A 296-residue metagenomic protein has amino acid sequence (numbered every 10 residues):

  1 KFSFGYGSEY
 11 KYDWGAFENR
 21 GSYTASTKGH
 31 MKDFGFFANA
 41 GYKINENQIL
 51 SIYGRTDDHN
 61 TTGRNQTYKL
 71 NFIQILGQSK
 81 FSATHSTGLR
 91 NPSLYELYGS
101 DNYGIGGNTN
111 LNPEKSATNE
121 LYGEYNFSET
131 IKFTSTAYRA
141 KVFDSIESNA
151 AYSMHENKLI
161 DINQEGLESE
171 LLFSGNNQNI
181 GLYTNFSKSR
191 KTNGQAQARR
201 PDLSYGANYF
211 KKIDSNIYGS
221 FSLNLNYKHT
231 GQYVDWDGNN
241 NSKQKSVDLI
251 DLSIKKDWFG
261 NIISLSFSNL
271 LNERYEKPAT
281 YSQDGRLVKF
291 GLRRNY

Functional and structural regions predicted by a protein language model:
K1, F36-Y42, L70-Q74, L121-Y125 (+5 more regions): Residues on the lipid-exposed face of transmembrane beta-strands in outer-membrane beta-barrel proteins
K1-G77, I131-A137, L167, F173-Y183: Face-selective signature of the C-terminal outer-membrane beta-barrel domain
Y10-A16, K32, G54-N60, Q74-Q78 (+10 more regions): Transmembrane beta-strands of outer-membrane beta-barrel pores
T24-K32, D58-Q66, T109-K115, E156-Q164 (+3 more regions): Replace "Gram-negative outer membrane beta-barrel proteins" with "bacterial and organellar outer membrane beta-barrel
K32-A38, L50, G54, Q66-L70 (+7 more regions): Hydrophobic, lipid-facing positions within transmembrane beta-strands of outer-membrane proteins
K43-I49, N126-V142, K158-D237, G291-N295: Gram-negative outer-membrane beta-barrel transporters
I75-K80, S86-F143, E147-G175, Q197-L203 (+2 more regions): Outer-membrane beta-barrel signature, preferentially recognizing the C-terminal barrel domain of Gram-negative
A83, L121, I180, Q197-Y296: Conserved C-terminal beta-signal and adjacent last beta-strands/turns of outer-membrane beta-barrel proteins
